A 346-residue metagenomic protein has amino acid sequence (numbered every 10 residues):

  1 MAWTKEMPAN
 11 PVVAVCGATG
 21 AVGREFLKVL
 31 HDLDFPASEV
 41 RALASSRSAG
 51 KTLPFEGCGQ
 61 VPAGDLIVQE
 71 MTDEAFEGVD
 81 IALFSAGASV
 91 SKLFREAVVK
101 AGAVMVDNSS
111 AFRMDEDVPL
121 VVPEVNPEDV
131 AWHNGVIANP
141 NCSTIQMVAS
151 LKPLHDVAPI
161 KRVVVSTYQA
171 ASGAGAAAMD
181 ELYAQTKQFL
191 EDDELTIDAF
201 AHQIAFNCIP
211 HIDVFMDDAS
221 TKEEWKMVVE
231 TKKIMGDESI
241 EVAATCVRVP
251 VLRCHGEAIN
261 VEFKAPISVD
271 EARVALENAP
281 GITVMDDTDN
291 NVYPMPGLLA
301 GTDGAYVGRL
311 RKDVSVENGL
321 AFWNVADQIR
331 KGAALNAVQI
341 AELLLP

Functional and structural regions predicted by a protein language model:
A2-I204, S239-E241, A265, V274 (+6 more regions): N-terminal Rossmann-like NAD(P) cofactor-binding subdomain of oxidoreductases, focused on the glycine-rich
I204-L252: Oxyanion-binding "anion nests"
R248-P250, A326-K331: Glycine-rich phosphate/pyrophosphate-binding beta-alpha loops
R253-A258: Conserved glycine-rich beta-strand-loop-beta hairpin in the small C-terminal domain of fold type I
N260-E262: Short hydrophobic/aromatic beta-strand micro-patches that form the beta-sheet surface supporting nucleotide- or nucleic
E271, L276-D286: A common structural junction motif
A300: A C-terminal functional module that forms or caps the active site or interfaces directly with catalytic machinery
N318-L320: Noncatalytic modules at the cell exterior or secretory-pathway interfaces, chiefly beta-strand-rich lectin/adhesion
